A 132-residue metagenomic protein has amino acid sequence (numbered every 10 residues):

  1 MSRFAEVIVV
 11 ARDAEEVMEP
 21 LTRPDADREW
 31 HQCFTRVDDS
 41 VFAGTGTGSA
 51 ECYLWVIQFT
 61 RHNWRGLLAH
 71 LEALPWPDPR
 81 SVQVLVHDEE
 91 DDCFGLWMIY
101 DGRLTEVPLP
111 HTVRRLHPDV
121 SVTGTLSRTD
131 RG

Functional and structural regions predicted by a protein language model:
M1-E29: Short, extreme N-terminal segment that most often corresponds to the first beta-strand
A14, A26-R28, D39-S40, L71 (+1 more regions): Short linear motifs in intrinsically disordered/low-complexity regions
E19-G46: An N-terminal amphipathic alpha-helical segment
A43-G132: Charged interaction segments
